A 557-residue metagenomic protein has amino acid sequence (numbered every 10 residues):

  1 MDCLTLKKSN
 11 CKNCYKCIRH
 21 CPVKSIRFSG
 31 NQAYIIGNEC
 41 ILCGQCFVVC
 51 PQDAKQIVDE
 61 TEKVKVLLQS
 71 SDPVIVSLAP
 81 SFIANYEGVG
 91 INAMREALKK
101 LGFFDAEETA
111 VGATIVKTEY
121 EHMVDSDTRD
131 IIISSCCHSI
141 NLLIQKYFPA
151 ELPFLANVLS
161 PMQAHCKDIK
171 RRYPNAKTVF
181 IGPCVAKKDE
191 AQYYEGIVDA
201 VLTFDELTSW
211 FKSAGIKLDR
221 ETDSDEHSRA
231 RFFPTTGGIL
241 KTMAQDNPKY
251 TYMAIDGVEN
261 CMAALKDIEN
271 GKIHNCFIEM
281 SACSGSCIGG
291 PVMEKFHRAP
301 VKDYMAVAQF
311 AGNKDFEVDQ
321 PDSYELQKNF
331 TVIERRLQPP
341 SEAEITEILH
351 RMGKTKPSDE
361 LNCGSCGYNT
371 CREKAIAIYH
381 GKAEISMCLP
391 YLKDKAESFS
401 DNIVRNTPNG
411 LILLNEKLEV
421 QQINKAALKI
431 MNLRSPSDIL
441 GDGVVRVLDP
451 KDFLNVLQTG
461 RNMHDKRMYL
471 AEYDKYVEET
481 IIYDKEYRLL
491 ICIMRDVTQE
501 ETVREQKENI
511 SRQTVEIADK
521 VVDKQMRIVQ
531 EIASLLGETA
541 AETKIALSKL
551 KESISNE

Functional and structural regions predicted by a protein language model:
C3-K8, K12-I36, I41, Q45-T61 (+2 more regions): Iron-sulfur cluster-binding cysteine motifs and their immediate structural context in ferredoxin-like electron-transfer
V58-R336, P340-L349, N369-I376: Iron-sulfur-associated redox domains of electron-transfer enzymes in respiratory and anaerobic energy metabolism
I385-N406, V503-I510, V521: Short, charged amphipathic alpha-helical "coupling" segments at sensory-output junctions in signaling proteins
K395-K429: Sensory modules in modular signal-transduction proteins
A427-I439: PAS/PAS-like sensory domain cap-loop motif
D449-Q499: PAS-family sensory/regulatory modules and their coupling/dimerization elements
Y483-I528: Sensory coupling linkers of modular signal transduction proteins
N509-E557: Signal-transducing coiled-coil/dimerization helices and immediately adjacent hinge/linker segments that couple sensory
